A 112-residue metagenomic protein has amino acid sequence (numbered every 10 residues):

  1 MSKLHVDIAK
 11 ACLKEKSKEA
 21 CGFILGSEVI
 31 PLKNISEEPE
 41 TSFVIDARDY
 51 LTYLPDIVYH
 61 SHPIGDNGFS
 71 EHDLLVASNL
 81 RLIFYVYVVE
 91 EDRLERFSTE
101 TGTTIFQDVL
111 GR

Functional and structural regions predicted by a protein language model:
M1-P55, I64-R112: Conserved beta-strand-loop surface patch within small alpha/beta domains used for substrate/adaptor or ligand engagement
I57-Y59: Conserved catalytic cores of phosphodiester-cleaving nucleases, focusing on short active-site segments
